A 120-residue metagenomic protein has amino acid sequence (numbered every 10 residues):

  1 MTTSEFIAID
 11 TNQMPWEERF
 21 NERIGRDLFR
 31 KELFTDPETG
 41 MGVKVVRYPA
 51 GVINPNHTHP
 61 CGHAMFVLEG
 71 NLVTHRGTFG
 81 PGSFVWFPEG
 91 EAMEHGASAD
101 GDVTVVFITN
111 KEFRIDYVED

Functional and structural regions predicted by a protein language model:
M1-G40, D120: A short, N-terminal "cap"/entry segment at the start of jelly-roll beta-barrel domains of the cupin/DSBH fold
I7-D10, A50, E112: Glyoxalase I/VOC metalloenzyme domain signal
D27-T58, P88-A92: Conserved short histidine dyad/triad with adjacent acidic residue
V43-Y48, V67-G70, V105-I108: Short, well-ordered beta-strand segments in beta-rich or mixed alpha/beta enzyme and ligand-binding folds
A50, H59-T74: Glycine- and acidic-residue-biased ligand/ion/polar-headgroup-sensing regions
T78, E89-D116: Ligand-binding loop in jelly-roll beta-barrel domains
